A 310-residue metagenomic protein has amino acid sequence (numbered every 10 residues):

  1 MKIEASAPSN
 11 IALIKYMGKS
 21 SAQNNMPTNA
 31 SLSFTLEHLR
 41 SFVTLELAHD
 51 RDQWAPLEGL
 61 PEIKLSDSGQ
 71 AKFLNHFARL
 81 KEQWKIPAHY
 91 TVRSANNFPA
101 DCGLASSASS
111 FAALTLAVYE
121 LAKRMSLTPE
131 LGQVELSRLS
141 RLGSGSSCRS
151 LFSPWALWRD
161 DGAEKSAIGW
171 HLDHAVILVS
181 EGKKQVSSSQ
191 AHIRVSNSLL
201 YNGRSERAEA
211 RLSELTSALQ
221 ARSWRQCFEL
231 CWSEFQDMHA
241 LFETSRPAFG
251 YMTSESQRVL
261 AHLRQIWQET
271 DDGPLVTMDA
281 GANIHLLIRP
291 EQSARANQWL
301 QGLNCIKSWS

Functional and structural regions predicted by a protein language model:
M1-C102, L116-P129, W299, S308-S310: ATP-binding N-lobe of GHMP and related small-molecule kinases
K2-S6, A12, G18-K19, I168-S310: C-terminal nucleotide
A5-S6, N25, F34-E37, L131 (+3 more regions): Solvent-exposed alpha-helices and their adjacent loops that cap or buttress functional pockets in soluble metabolic
A12-K15, F34, S41-E46, S147-S150 (+3 more regions): Short beta-strand scaffold segments in enzyme catalytic cores
L47-R51, D161-G162, S180-K183, P290-E291: Short loop segments at secondary-structure junctions
L65-S68, A105-S109, L200-G203: Short alpha-helix boundary/capping segments
Q70-F73, Q133, S256, S293: Generic alpha-helical secondary structure
E82-H171: Gly/Ser-rich oxyanion-binding loop with an adjacent helix/lid that shapes the negatively charged ligand pocket
